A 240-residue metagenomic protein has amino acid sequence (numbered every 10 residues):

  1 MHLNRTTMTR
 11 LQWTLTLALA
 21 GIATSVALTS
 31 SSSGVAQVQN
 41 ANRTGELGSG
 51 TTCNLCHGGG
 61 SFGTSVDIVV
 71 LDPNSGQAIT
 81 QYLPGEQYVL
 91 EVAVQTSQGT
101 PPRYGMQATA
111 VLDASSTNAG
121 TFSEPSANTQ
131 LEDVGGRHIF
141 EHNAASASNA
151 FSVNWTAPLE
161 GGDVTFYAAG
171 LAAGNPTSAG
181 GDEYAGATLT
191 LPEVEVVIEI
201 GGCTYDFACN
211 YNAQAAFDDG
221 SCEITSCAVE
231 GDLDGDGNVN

Functional and structural regions predicted by a protein language model:
M1-Q37: Sec-dependent, cleavable N-terminal signal peptides
H2, G161-A169, Q214-E223: Short amphipathic alpha-helical segments with coiled-coil-like heptad repeat character
H2, V38-N40, V70, G180 (+4 more regions): Intrinsically disordered, low-complexity peptide-like regions
R5-T6, R10, P73-Q77, V229 (+1 more regions): Polar/charged alpha-helical tracts
M8, L19-T24, V111, P158 (+2 more regions): Intrinsic disorder/low-complexity segments
S25-I198: Sequence context surrounding c-type heme c attachment/ligation sites in exported
I198-N240: Primarily marks secretory-pathway-exposed extracellular/lumenal segments that are disulfide- and glycosylation-prone
